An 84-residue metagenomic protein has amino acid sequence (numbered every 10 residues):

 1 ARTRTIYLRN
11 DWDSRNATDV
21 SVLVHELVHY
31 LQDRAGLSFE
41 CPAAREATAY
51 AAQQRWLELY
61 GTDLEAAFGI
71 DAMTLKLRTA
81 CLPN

Functional and structural regions predicted by a protein language model:
A1-A17, Y30: Active-site scaffold of zinc-dependent metalloenzymes
R4, Y60, L82-P83: Extracytoplasmic/cell-surface-exposed regions of Actinobacterial cell-envelope-associated and secreted proteins
T5-Y7, S21, A51: Ordered hydrophobic segments in well-structured contexts
D11, R34-L37: Juxtamembrane helix-break-helix junctions at the cytosolic face of small multi-pass alpha-helical membrane proteins
D13-V22, F39-A47: Soluble non-cytosolic domains of exported or imported proteins
S21-R34: Active-site recognition of the HExxH zinc-binding catalytic motif
A35, P42-L77: Post-HExxH zinc-binding segment in Zn-dependent metallohydrolases
E40-P42, A80-N84: Sequence contexts marking disulfide-bonded cysteines in secreted/extracellular proteins
